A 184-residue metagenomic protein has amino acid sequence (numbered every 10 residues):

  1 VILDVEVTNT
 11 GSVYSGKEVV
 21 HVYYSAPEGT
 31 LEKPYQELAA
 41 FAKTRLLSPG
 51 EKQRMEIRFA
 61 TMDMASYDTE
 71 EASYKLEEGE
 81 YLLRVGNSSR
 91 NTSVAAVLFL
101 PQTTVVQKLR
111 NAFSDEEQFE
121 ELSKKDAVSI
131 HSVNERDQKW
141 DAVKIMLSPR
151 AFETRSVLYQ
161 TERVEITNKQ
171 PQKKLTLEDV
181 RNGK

Functional and structural regions predicted by a protein language model:
V1-T154, Y159-T161, Q172-D179: Intrinsically disordered, low-complexity Ser/Thr/Gly-rich stretches
